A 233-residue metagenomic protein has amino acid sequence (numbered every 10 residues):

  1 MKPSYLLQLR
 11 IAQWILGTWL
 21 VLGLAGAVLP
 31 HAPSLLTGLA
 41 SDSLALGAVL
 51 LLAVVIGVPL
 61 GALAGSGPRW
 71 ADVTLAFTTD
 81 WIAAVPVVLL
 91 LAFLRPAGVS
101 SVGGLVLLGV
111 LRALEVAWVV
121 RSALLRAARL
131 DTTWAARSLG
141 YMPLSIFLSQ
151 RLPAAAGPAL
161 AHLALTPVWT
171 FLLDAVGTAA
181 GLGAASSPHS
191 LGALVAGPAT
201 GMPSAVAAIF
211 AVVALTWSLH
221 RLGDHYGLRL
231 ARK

Functional and structural regions predicted by a protein language model:
M1-Q13, A25-L51, L194-I209: Periplasmic/extracellular loop-to-transmembrane helix junction in inner-membrane transport proteins
K2, L22, G26-P30, A45-T79 (+2 more regions): Transmembrane-helix boundary motif in ABC transporter permease subunits
S43-L52, I56, L144-G177: Transmembrane alpha-helices
L51-A53, A92, P96, A179-G181 (+1 more regions): Hydrophobic alpha-helical transmembrane segments of polytopic membrane proteins
I56, S66, A71-W118, S122-R126 (+1 more regions): Generic hydrophobic transmembrane alpha-helix motif, especially the helices
P68, L108-L111, G157, A164-L165 (+1 more regions): C-terminal transmembrane helix and the adjacent membrane-cytosol boundary/short C-terminal tail of inner/organellar
A92, S100-S101, L105, G109 (+1 more regions): Non-cytoplasmic
V119-A155: Short cytoplasmic-facing helical segments at TM-TM junctions of multi-pass membrane proteins
